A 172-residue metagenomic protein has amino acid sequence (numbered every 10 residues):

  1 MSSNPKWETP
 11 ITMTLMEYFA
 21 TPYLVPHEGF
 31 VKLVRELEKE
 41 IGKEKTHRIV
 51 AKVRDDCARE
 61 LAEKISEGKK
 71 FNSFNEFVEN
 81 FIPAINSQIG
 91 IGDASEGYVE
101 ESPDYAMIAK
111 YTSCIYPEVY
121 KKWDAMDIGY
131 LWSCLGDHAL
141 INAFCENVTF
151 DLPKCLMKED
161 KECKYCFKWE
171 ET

Functional and structural regions predicted by a protein language model:
M1-A106, I115-S133, N147-E162, W169-T172: N-terminal accessory segment detector
H138-A139: Ligand-binding pocket scaffold of soluble enzyme catalytic domains
N142: A contiguous catalytic/ligand-binding core that recognizes phosphate-bearing ligands
